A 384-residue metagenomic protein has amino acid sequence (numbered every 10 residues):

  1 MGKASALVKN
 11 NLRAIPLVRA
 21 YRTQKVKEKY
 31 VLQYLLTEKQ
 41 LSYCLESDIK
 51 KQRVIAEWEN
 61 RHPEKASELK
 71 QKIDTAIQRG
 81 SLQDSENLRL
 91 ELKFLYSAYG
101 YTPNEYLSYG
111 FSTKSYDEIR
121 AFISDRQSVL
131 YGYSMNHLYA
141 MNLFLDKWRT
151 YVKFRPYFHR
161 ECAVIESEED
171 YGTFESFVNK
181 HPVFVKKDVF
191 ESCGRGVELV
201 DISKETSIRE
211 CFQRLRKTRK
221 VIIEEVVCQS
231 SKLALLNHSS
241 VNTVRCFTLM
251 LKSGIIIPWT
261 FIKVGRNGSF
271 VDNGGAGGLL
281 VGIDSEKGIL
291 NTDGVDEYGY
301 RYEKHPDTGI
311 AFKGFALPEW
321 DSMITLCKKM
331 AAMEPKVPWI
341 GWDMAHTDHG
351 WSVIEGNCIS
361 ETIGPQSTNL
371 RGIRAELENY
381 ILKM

Functional and structural regions predicted by a protein language model:
M1-W58: Intrinsically disordered, low-structural-confidence terminal and linker regions
K51-S176, S192: Conserved N-proximal alpha/beta basic substrate-recognition cap immediately N-terminal to, or forming the N-lobe
L130-V244, K252: Active-site nucleotide/adenylate-binding loops and adjacent lid/helix of ATP-dependent enzymes
F184, I256-P258, S352-I354: Protein kinase-like catalytic core scaffold
F190-C193, C228-Q229, S253, K263-R266 (+2 more regions): Short, solvent-exposed loop/turn segments at secondary-structure junctions
L236-N237, V241-T325: ATP-dependent carboxylate/phosphate-activation module, predominantly the ATP-grasp catalytic core and closely related
Y300-K328, A332-W339, H346-M384: C-terminal active-site "lid" helix and adjoining low-complexity regulatory extension at the edge of ATP-using catalytic
